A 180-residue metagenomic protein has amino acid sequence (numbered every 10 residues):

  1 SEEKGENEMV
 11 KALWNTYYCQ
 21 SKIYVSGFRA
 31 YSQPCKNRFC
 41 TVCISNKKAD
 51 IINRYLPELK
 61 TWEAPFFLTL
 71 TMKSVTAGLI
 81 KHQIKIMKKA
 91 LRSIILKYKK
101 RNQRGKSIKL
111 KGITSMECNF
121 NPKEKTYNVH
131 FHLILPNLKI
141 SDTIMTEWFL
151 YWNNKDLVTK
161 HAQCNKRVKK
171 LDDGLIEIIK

Functional and structural regions predicted by a protein language model:
S1, M9-L13, Y55-L59, M87 (+3 more regions): Generic structural signal of hydrophobic/aromatic residues within well-ordered alpha-helices of folded domains
E2-K60: Long, contiguous juxta-domain segments that are non-catalytic but functionally important
P34, L68, H130: Divalent metal-coordination and catalytic microenvironments
N37-T41, S45, K85, K89-L96 (+3 more regions): A broad, structural surface signal
T41, G78-L79, D142-T143: Short helix/loop capping segments that flank catalytic or ligand/cofactor-binding pockets
S45-N121, T126: Extended interfacial segments that mediate partner engagement and assembly in macromolecular machines
S74-V75, I84, Q103-K180: Conserved His + Asp/Glu catalytic blocks
